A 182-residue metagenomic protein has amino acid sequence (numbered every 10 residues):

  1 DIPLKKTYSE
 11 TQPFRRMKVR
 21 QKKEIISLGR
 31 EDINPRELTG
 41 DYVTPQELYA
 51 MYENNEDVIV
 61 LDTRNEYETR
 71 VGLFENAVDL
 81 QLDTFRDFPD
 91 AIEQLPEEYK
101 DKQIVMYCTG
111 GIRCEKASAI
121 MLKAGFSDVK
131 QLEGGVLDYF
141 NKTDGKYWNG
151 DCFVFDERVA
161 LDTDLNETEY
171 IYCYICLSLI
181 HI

Functional and structural regions predicted by a protein language model:
D1, I92-Y139: Catalytic cysteine-centered active loop of the rhodanese-like fold, especially the PTP/DSP P-loop
I2-I59, R64-V71, F155-C176: Flexible, polar/low-complexity N-terminal or interdomain linker segments that lie immediately upstream of folded
E24, R64-T69, D83-D87, G111-R113: Short acidic/polar capping segments at secondary-structure boundaries
R30-E31, R70-E75, P89-I92, K116-I120: A short secondary-structure junction signal
M51, E75-I104: Helix-loop module immediately N-terminal to the HCX5R catalytic loop in PTP-like cysteine phosphatase domains
E56-V60, N76, Q103, D128: Short active-site oxyanion
L122, E133-I175: Redox cofactor-anchoring modules in respiratory/redox and cofactor-processing assemblies
I180-I182: Conserved small/polar residues in nucleotide/adenosyl-binding loops
